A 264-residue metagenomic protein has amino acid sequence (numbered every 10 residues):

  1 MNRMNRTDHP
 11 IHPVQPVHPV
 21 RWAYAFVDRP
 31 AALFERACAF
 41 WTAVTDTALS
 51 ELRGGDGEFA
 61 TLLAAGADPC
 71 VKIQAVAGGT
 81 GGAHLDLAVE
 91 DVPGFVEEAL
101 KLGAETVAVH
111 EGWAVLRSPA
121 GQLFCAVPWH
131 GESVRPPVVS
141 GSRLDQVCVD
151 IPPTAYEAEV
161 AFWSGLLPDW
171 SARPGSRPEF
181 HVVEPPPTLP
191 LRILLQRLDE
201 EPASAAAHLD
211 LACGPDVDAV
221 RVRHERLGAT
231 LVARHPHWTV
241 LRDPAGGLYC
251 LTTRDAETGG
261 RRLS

Functional and structural regions predicted by a protein language model:
N2-P69, G94, K101, V107-V109 (+5 more regions): Core segments of cupin and vicinal oxygen chelate
H12-V14, S133-V138, Q196-D199: Short beta-strand/turn micro-motifs at beta-sheet edges
W22-Y24, T80-H84, S142-Q146, S204-H208: Short, solvent-exposed beta-strand edge segments and adjacent coil->beta transition regions
L33-F34, G66, G78-A120, P153 (+2 more regions): Vicinal oxygen chelate
V71-Q74, Q122-V127, R192-Q196, Y249-C250: Conserved beta-strand in the GNAT
W113-P137: Short, structured interface segments
G131-S142, E257-S264: A short, polar/charged loop-to-alpha-helix boundary motif
S164-R262: Structured core of small recognition/catalytic domains
